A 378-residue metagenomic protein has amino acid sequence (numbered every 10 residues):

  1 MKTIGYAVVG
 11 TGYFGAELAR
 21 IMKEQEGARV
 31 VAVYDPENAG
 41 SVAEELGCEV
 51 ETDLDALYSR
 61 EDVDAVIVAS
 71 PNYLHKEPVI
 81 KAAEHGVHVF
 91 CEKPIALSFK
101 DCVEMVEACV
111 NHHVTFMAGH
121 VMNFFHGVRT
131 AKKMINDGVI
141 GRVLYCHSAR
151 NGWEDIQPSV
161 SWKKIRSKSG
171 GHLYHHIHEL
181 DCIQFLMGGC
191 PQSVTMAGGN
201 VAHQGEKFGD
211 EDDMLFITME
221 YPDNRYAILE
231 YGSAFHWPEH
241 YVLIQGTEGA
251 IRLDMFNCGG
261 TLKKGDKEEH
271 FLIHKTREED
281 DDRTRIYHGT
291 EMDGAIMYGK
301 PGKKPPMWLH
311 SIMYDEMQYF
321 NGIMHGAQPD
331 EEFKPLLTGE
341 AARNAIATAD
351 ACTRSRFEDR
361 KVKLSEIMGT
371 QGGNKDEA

Functional and structural regions predicted by a protein language model:
M1-L46, N321: N-terminal Rossmann-like dinucleotide-binding module
L18, C48-A108: Beta-loop-alpha module in the N-terminal Rossmann-like domain of NAD(P)-dependent dehydrogenases, especially those
T52, C91, F116-A118, L253: Hydrophobic residues in well-ordered beta-strands that form the structural core
E104-V121, G141-C146: Rossmann-fold dehydrogenase core element
V114, G141-Y145, R354-A378: C-terminal capping/lid region of NAD(P)-dependent oxidoreductase domains
V121, E248-L336, E340, Q371-A378: C-terminal glycine/acidic-rich active-site capping loop/insertion
M122-G209, D359: Predominantly a Rossmann-like dinucleotide-binding segment in NAD(P)-dependent oxidoreductases
I177, E230-P238: Glycine-rich phosphate/pyrophosphate-binding beta-alpha loops
